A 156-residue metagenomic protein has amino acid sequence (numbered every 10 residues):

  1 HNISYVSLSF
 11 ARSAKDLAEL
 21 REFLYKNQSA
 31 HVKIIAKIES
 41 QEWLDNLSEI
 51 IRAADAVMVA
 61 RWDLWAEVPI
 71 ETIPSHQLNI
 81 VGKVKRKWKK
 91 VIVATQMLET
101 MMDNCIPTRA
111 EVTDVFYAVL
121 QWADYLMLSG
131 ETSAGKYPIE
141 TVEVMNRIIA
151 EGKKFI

Functional and structural regions predicted by a protein language model:
H1-I156: Non-catalytic helical/linker scaffolds that mediate oligomerization, partner binding, and domain coupling around large
